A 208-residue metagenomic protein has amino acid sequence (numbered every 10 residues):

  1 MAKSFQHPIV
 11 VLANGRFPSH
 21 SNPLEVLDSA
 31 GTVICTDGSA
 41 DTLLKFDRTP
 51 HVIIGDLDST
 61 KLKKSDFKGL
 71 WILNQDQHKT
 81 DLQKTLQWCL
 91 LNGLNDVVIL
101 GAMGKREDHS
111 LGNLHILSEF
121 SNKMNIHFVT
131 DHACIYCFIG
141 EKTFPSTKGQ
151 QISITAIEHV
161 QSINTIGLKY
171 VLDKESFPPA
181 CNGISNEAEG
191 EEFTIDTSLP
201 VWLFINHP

Functional and structural regions predicted by a protein language model:
M1-K64: N-terminal beta-strand-loop-alpha-helix module at the start of alpha/beta ligand-binding or catalytic domains
A30-G31, P50, F67-K68, L94 (+1 more regions): Short, well-ordered alpha-helix to beta-strand connector turns
G69-N92: Short phosphate-binding loop-to-helix
D108-S118: Short Gly/Thr/Asp-enriched flexible loops that form oxyanion-binding sites at enzyme active sites
S118, K123-T147, I152: Class I SAM-dependent methyltransferase SAM-binding "motif I" and its flanking Rossmann-like core
I139-P208: Long, charged alpha-helical interface segments
